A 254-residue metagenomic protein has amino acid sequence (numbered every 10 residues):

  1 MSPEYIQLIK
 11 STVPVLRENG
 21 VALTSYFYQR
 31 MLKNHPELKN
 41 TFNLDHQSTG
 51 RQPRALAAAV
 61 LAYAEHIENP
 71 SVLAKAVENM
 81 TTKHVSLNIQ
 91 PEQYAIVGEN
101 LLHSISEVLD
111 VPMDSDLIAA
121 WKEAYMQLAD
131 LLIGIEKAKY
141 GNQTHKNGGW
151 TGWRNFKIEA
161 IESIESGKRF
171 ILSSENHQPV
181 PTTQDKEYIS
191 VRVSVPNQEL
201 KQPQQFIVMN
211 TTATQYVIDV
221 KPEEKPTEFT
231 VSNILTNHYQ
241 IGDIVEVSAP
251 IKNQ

Functional and structural regions predicted by a protein language model:
M1-W153: Globin-like tetrapyrrole-binding proteins
K146-D243, S248: Ferredoxin-reductase
P250-Q254: A short, basic/flexible loop-to-alpha-helix module at the beginning of a structural domain
